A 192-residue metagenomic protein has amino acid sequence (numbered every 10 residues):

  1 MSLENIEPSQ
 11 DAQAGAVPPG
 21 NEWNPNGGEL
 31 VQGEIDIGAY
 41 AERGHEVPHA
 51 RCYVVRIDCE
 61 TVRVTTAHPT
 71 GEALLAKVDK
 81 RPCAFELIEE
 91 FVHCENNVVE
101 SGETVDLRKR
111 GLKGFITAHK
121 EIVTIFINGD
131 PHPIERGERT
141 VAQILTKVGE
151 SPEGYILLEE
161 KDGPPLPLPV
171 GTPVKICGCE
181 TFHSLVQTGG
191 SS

Functional and structural regions predicted by a protein language model:
M1-S192: Eukaryotic regulatory protein-protein interaction regions, predominantly Ser/Pro/Thr-rich intrinsically disordered
